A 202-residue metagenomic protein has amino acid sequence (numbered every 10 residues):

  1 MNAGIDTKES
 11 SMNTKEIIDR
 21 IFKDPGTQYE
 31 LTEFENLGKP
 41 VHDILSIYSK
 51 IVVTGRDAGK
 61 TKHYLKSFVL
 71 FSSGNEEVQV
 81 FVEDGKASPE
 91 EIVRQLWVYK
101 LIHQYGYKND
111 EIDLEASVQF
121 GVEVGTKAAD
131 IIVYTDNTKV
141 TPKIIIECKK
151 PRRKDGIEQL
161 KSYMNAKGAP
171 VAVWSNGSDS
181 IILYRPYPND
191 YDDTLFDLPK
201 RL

Functional and structural regions predicted by a protein language model:
G4-V171, G177-L202: A short, conserved, highly charged catalytic patch centered on acidic carboxylates
